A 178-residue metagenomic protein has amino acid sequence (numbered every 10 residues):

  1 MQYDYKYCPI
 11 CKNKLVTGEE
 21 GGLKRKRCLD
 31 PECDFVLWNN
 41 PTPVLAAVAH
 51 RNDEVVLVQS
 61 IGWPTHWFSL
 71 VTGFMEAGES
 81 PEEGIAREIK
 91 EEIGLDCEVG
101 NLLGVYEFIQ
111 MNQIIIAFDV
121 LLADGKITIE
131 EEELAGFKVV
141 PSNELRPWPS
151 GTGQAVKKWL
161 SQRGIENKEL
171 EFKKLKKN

Functional and structural regions predicted by a protein language model:
Q2-K6, L23-R25: Flanking scaffold residues of small Cys/His-coordinated metal-binding clusters
C8-C11, C28-D30: Short cysteine-rich clusters marking metal-coordination/redox-active sites
E20: Conserved functional hotspot residues or short segments at active or partner-binding sites across diverse domains
K24-R25, D30-V56: Conserved N-terminal beta-strand and adjoining loop/helix that marks the start of the Nudix/MutT-like hydrolase domain
H50-E91: Conserved Nudix-box catalytic region and its N-terminal flanking loop in Nudix hydrolases and closely related
M75-W159: Unchanged
K158, Q162-N178: Charged phosphate-binding loop/patch that engages nucleotide di/tri-phosphates or the phosphate backbone of nucleic
